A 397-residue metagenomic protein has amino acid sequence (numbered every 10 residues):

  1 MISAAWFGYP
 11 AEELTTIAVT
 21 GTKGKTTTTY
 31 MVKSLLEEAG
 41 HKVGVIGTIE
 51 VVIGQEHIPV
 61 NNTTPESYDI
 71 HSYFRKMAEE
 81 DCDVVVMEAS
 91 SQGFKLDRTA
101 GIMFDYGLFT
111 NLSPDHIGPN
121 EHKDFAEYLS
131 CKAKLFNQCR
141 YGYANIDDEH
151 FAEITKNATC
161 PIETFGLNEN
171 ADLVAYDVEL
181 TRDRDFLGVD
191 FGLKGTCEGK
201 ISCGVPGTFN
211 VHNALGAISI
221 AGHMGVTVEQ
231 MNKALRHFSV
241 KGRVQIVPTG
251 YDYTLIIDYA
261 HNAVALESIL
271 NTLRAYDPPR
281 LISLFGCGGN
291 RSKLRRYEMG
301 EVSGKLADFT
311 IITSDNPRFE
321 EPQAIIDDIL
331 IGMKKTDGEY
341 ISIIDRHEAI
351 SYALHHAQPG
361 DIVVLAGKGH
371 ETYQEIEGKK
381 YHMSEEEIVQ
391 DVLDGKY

Functional and structural regions predicted by a protein language model:
M1-I146, H150-A158: Phosphate-binding loop of NTP-binding sites
L14, A78-E80, K95, D105-L255 (+2 more regions): Acidic, Mg2+-coordinating active-site environments of NTP-dependent enzymes
K25-M31, A89, G93-F94, V211-A214 (+2 more regions): Short glycine/serine/threonine-rich phosphate/pyrophosphate-binding segments that cradle anionic phosphate groups
I46, T110, N145, F165-L167 (+3 more regions): Generic beta-sheet signal
G47-E50, N111, L193-G195, G367-G369: Short, small-residue-rich loop/turn micro-motifs
E50-I53, P114-G118, N170-A175, R318-F319 (+1 more regions): Short gly/pro/ser/thr-enriched loop/turn and capping motifs at secondary-structure boundaries
V84, D105-Y106, G216, Q358-V364: Short SAM/SAH-binding signature in class I
T159, T196, S219-K233, S239-V240 (+1 more regions): ATP-dependent carboxylate-amine ligase
